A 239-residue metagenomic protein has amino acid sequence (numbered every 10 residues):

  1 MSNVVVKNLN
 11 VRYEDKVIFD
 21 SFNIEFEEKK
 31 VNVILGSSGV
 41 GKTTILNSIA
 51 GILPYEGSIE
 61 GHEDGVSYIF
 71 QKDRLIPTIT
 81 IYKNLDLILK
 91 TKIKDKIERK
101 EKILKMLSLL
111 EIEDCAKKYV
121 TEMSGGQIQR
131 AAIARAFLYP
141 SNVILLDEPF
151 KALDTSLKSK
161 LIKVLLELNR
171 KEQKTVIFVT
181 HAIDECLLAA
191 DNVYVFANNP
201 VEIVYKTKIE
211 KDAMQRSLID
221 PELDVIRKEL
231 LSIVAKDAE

Functional and structural regions predicted by a protein language model:
V4-V6, F19-S21: Conserved structural motif at the start of ABC-family nucleotide-binding domains
A50: Helix-to-loop junction immediately C-terminal to a conserved catalytic motif
I79-D86: Short coil-to-helix segment of the ABC ATPase nucleotide-binding domain corresponding to the Q-loop/switch region
I97-C115, E167: Conserved ABC ATPase "signature" region
Y119-M123, Q127: Conserved ABC ATPase signature
I133: Hydrophobic anchor residue at the start of the ABC signature
I144-E148: Catalytic Walker B motif of ABC-type/P-loop ATPase nucleotide-binding domains
